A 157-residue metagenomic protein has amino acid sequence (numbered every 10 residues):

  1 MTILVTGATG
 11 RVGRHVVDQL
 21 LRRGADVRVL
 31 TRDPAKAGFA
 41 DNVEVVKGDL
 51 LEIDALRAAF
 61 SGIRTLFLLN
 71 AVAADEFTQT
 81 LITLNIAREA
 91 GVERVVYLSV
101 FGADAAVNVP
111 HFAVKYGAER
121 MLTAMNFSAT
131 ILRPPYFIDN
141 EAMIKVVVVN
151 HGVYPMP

Functional and structural regions predicted by a protein language model:
T2-A40, L51-I63, V72-D75, L81 (+2 more regions): Oxidoreductase cofactor-interface core, primarily capturing Rossmann-like NAD(P)-dependent enzymes
E44: Acyl-donor (CoA/ACP) binding surface of acyl/acetyltransferases
G48: Cofactor-binding loops of NAD(P)H-dependent oxidoreductases, dominated by short-chain dehydrogenase/reductases
L69: Short, basic, glycine/proline-bearing loop/turn elements
